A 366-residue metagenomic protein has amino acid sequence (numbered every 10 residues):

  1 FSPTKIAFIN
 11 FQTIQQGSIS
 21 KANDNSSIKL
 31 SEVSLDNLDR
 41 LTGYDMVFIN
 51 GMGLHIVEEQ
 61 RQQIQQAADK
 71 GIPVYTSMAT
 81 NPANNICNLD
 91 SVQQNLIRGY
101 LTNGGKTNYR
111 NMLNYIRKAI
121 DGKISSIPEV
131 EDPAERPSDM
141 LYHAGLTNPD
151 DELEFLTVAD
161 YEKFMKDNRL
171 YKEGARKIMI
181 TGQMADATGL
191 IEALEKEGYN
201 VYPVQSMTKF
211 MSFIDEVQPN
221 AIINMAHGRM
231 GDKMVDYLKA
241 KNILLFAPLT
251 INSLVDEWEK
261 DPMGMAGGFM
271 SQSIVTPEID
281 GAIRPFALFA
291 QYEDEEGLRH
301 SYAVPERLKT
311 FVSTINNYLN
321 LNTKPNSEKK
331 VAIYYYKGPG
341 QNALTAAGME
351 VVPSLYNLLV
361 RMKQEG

Functional and structural regions predicted by a protein language model:
F1-G366: An N-terminal assembly and electron-transfer interface module characteristic of large anaerobic redox and radical
